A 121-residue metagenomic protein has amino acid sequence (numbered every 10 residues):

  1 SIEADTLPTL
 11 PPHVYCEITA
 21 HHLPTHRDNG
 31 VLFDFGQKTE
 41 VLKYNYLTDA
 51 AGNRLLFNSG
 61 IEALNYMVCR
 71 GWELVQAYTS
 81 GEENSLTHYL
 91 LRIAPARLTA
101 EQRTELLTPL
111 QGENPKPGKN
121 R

Functional and structural regions predicted by a protein language model:
S1-R121: Terminus-proximal functional modules
